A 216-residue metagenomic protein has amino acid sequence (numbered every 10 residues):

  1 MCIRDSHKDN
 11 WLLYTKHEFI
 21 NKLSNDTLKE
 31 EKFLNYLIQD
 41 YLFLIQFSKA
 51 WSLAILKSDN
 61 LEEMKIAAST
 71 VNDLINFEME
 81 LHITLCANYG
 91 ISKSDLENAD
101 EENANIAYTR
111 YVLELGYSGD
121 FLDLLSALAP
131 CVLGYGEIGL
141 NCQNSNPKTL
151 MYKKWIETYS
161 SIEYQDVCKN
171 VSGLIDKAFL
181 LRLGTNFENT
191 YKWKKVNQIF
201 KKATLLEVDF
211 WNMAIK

Functional and structural regions predicted by a protein language model:
M1-D5: Conserved small/polar residues in nucleotide/adenosyl-binding loops
S6-L28, F47, D176-G184: Short alpha-helical hairpin
K8-L13, L28-K57, D73, F77 (+2 more regions): Alpha-helical bundle segments that constitute or directly flank the non-heme di-iron/ferroxidase center
Y36, E63-M64: Early transmembrane hairpin module of multi-pass membrane proteins
A54-S58, G116, G139-N146, A178 (+2 more regions): Secondary-structure edge/capping motif, primarily at the C-terminal ends of alpha-helices and the immediately following
M64-N170, K201, L205: Active-site-proximal alpha-helical scaffolds that flank and shape metal-associated catalytic sites
Y164-F200: Long amphipathic all-alpha helical oligomerization modules
T190, K194-K216: Acidic, carboxylate-rich catalytic segments that either coordinate divalent cations
